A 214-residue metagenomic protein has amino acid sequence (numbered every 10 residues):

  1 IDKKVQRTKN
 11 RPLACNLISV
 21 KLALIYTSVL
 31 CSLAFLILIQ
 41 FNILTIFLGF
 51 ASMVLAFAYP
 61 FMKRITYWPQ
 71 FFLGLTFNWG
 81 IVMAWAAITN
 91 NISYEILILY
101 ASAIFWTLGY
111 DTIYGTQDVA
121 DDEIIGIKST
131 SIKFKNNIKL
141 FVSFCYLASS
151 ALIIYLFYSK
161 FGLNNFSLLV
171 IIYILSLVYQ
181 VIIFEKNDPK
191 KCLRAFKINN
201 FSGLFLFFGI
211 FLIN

Functional and structural regions predicted by a protein language model:
I1-G49, F105, I124-N164: Multi-pass membrane catalytic core of lipid/isoprenoid biosynthesis enzymes
D2, Q6, Y110, Y114-G115 (+1 more regions): Alpha-helical transmembrane segments and their lipid-water interface positions in multi-pass membrane proteins
R11-I98, Y155, S176-K186, F201: Intramembrane alpha-helical segments
L33, L55, S102, C145-L152 (+2 more regions): Membrane-embedded alpha-helical transmembrane segments of multi-pass integral membrane proteins
L44, L108-I124: Membrane-embedded alpha-helices of multi-pass transport/permease systems
E95-W106, G162-L169: Alpha-helical transmembrane segments
Y155-N214: Extended hydrophobic alpha-helices typical of membrane-associated regions
